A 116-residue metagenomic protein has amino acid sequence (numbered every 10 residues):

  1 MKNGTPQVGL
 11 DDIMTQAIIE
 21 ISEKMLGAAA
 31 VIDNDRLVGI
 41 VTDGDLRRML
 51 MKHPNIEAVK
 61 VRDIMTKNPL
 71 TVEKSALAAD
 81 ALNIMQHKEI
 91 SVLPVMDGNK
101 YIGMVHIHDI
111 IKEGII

Functional and structural regions predicted by a protein language model:
M1-D35, T42: Oxyanion-binding "anion nests"
M1-G4, I18, L37-S91, Y101-I116: Tandem CBS (Bateman) regulatory domains
D33, M65, D97: A cytosolic small-molecule/anion-sensing beta-strand core signal
